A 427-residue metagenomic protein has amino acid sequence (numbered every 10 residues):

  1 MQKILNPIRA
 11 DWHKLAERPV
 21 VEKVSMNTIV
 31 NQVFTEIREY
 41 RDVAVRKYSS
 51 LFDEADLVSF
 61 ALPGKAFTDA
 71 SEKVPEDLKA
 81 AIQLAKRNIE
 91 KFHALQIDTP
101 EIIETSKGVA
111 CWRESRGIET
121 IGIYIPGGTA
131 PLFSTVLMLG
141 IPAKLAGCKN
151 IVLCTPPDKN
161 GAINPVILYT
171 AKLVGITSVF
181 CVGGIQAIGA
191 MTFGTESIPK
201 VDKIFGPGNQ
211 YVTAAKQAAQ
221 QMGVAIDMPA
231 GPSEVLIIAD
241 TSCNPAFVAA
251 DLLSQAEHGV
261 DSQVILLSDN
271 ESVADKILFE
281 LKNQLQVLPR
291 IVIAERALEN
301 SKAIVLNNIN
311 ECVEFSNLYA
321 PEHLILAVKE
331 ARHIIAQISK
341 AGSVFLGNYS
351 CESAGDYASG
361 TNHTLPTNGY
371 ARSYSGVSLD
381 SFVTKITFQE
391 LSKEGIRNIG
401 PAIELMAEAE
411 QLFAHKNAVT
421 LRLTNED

Functional and structural regions predicted by a protein language model:
M1-E119: N-terminal Rossmann-like NAD(P)+-binding subdomain of aldehyde/semialdehyde dehydrogenases
M1-P7, S178-G183, A303-N308: Short acidic-hydrophobic, aromatic-tinged amphipathic segments that line or gate anion-handling sites
D98-T105, A225, S262-L267, V287-A297 (+3 more regions): Flexible, glycine/charged-enriched surface loops at secondary-structure junctions
I103-Y169: Conserved small-residue-rich beta-alpha loop and adjacent elements that most often cradle the phosphate/pyrophosphate
G175-S254, H258-Q263: Conserved NAD(P)+-binding/catalytic subdomain of aldehyde/semialdehyde dehydrogenases
H258, L266-A341: A glycine- and small/hydrophobic-rich beta-loop-beta segment that serves as a flexible "lid/hinge" or phosphate-binding
N317-D427: C-terminal core of ALDH-fold dehydrogenases
